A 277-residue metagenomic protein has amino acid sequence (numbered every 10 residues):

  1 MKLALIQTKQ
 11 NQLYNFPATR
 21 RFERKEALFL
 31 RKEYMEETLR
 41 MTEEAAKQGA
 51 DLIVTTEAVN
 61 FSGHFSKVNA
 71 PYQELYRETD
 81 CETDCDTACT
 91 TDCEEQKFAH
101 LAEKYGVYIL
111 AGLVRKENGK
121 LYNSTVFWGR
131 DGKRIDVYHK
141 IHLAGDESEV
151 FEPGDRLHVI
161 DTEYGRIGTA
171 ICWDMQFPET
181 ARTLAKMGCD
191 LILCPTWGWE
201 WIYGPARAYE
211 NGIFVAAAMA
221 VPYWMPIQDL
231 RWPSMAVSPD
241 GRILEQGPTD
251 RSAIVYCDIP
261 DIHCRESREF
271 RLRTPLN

Functional and structural regions predicted by a protein language model:
M1-L5, Q10-Y14, V159-G168, L191: Beta-strand-turn-beta hairpins that frame and shape the catalytic cleft of phosphate-ester-processing enzymes
Q12-K32: Acidic/histidine-rich helix-loop elements that form or flank divalent-metal/phosphate-binding sites at the catalytic
L28-R130, W199-I213: Cys-nucleophile CN-hydrolase/nitrilase-fold catalytic domain and related Cys-dependent amidase chemistry that acts on
N60, R134-I135, I243: Hydrophobic "anchor" residues
K67-V68, V126, Y138-A144, M235 (+1 more regions): Short beta->alpha transition motifs characteristic of CBS
E82-T83, K116-M187, T196, I202 (+1 more regions): Active-site catalytic loop in hydrolytic enzyme cores
D92-Y108, M175-I254: CN hydrolase (nitrilase-like) catalytic-core segments centered on the catalytic cysteine and neighboring Lys/Glu
A111-L113, S124-F127, H158-V159, S234-A236 (+1 more regions): Short beta-strand scaffold segments in enzyme catalytic cores
